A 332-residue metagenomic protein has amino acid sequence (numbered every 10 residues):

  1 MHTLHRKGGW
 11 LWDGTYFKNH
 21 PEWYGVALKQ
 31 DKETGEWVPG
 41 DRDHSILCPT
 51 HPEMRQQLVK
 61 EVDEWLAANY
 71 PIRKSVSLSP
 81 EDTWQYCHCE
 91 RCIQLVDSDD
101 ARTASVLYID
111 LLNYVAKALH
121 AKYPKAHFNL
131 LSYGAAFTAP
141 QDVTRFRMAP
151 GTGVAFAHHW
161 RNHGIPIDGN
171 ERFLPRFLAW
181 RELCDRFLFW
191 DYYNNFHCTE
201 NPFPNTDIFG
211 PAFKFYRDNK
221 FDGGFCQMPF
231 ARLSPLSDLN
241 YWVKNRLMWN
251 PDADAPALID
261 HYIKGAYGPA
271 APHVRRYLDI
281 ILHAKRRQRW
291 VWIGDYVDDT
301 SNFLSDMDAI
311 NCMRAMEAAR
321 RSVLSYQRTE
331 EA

Functional and structural regions predicted by a protein language model:
M1-R181, D185-F187, D191-F213, F221-G223 (+5 more regions): Aromatic-lined carbohydrate-binding surfaces of glycoside hydrolases
V274: Acidic, glycine-enriched catalytic cores built around paired aspartates
S322-L324: Beta-rich accessory regions
